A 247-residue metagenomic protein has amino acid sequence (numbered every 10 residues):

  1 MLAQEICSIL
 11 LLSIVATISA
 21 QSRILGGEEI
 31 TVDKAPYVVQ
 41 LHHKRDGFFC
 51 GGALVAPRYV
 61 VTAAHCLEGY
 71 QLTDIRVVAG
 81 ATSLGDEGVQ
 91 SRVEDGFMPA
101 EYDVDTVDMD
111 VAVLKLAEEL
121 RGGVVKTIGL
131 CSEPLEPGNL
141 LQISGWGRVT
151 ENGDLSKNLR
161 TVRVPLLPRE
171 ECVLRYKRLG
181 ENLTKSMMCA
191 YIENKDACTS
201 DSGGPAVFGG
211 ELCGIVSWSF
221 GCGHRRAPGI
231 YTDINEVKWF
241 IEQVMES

Functional and structural regions predicted by a protein language model:
L2-S247: Extracellular "complement/coagulation-type" protease architecture
